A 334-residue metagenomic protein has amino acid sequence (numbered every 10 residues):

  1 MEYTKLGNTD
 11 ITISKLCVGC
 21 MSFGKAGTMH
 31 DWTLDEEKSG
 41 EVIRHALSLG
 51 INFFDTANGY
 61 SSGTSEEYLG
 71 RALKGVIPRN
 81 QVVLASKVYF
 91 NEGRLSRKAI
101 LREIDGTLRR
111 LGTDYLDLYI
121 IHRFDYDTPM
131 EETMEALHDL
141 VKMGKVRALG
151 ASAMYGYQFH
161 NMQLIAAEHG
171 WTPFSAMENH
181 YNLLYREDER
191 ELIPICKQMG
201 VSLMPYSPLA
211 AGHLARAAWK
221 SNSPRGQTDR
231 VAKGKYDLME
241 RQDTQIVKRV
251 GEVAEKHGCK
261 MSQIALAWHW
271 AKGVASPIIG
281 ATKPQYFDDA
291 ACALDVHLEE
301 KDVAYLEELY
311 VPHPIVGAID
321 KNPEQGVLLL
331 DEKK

Functional and structural regions predicted by a protein language model:
M1, Q198, N222-E252, K256 (+2 more regions): Terminal-tail/helix-coil boundary detector
M1-V82, K142, K333-K334: N-terminal binding-site loop/beta-alpha segment at the start of enzyme catalytic domains that lines or forms
L6, V18, S39, F54 (+13 more regions): Conserved, mostly hydrophobic/aromatic
S14-K15, R79-V82, S86, D114-L118 (+4 more regions): Short acidic capping loops at alpha-helix termini that bridge into adjacent secondary structure
S22, N58-Y60, V88-F90, H122-D125 (+5 more regions): Active-site-proximal loop/turn and secondary-structure-junction residues that shape catalytic pockets, frequently
A26, N91-E191, Q198-S202: Glycine/proline-rich, positively charged, aromatic-decorated active-site loop/lid region on the catalytic face
I43, E66, G70, I104-L108 (+7 more regions): Generic structural signal for well-ordered alpha-helices, preferentially at hydrophobic/aromatic core positions
D188-R225, K260: Aromatic-lined glycan-binding groove of carbohydrate-active enzymes
